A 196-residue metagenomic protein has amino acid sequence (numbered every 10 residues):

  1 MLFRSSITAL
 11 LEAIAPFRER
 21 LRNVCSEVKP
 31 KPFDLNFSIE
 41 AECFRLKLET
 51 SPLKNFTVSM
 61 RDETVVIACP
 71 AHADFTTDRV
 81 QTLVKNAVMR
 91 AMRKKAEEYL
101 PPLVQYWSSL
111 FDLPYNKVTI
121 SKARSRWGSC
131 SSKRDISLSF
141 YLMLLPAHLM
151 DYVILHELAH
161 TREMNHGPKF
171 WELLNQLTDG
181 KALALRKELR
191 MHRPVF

Functional and structural regions predicted by a protein language model:
M1-D151, T161-F196: Active-site-proximal or metal-binding-adjacent scaffold patches in catalytic folds
I154: Walker B beta-strand of ABC/ABC-like P-loop ATPase nucleotide-binding domains, specifically the conserved hydrophobic
E157: Walker B catalytic acidic pair
